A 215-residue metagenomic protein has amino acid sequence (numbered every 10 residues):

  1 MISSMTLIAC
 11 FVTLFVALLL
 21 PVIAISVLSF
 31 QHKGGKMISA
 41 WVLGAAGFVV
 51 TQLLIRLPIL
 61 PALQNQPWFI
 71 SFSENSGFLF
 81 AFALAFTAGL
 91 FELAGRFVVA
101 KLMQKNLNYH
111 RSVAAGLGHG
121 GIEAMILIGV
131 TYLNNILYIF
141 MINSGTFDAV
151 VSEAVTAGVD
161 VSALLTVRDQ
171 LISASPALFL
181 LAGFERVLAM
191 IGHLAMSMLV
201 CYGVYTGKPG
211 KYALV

Functional and structural regions predicted by a protein language model:
M1-V215: Hydrophobic alpha-helical segments at protein termini of multi-pass membrane proteins
